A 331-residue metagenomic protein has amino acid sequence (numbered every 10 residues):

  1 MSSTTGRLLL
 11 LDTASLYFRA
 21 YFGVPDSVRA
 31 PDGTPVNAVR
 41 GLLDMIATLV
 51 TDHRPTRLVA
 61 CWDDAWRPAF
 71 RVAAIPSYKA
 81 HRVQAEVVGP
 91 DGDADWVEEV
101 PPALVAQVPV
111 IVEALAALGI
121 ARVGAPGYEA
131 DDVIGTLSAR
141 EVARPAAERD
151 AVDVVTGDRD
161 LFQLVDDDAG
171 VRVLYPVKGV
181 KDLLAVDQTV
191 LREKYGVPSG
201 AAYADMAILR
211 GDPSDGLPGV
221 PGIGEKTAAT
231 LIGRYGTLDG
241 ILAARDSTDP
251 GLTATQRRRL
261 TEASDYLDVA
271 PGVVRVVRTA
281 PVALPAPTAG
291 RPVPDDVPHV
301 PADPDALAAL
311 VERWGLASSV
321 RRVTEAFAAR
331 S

Functional and structural regions predicted by a protein language model:
S2-T5, T56-V59, D168, A185-S331: Non-catalytic nucleic-acid-binding/docking modules located in mid-to-C-terminal regions of nucleic-acid enzymes
S2-V155, Q163-V180, V269, R275-A283 (+2 more regions): Noncatalytic, basic helical substrate-engagement surface that gates or grips nucleic-acid strands
D132, F162-Q163, A229, D239: Alpha-helical elements of the RecA-like P-loop NTPase motor core of helicases
